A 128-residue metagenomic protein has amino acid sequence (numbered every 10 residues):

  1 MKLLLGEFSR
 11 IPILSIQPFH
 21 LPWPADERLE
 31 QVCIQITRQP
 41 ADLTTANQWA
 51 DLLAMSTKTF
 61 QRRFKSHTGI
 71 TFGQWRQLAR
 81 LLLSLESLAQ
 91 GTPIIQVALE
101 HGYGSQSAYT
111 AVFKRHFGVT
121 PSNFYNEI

Functional and structural regions predicted by a protein language model:
M1-L53, S66-L78: Short, Lys/Arg-enriched, Trp-marked, Pro/Gly-tolerant hinge/linker segments that flank
L43, N47, S66-Q106, T110 (+1 more regions): Terminal helix-turn-helix DNA-binding modules in bacterial transcription factors
A54-S56, Q61: Recognition helix of helix-turn-helix DNA-binding domains
F60, A108-Y109, F113: Short hydrophobic/aromatic patch on the recognition helix
